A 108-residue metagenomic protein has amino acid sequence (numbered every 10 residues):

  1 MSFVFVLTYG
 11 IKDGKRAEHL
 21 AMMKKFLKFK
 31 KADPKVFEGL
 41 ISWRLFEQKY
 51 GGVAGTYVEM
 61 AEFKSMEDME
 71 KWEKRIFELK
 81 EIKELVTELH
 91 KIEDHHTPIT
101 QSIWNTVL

Functional and structural regions predicted by a protein language model:
M1-E18, A54, I103-L108: Glycine/serine-rich loop-strand microenvironments at binding/catalytic pocket rims
F3-G10, W43-F77: Short, well-ordered beta-strand segments in beta-rich or mixed alpha/beta enzyme and ligand-binding folds
K15-S42, E88: Short amphipathic alpha-helical segments
A17-E18, E70-F77, E84-T87: A short acidic/glycine-rich loop-to-helix N-cap element
L27-K31, E78-K83: A common structural junction motif
D33, F37, M66, L79: Acidic-histidine catalytic/liganding microenvironments
G39-V58, E81-L108: Glycine-rich beta-strand-turn "strand-cap" elements at beta-sheet edges
